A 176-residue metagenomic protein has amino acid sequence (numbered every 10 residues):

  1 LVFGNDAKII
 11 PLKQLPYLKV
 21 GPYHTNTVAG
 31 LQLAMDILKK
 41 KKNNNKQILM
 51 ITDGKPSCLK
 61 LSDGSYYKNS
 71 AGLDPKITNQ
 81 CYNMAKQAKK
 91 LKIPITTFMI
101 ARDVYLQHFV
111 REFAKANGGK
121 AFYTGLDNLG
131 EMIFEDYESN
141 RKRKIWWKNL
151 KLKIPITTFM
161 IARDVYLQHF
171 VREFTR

Functional and structural regions predicted by a protein language model:
L1-L12, G30-L31, K46-I51, T96-F98 (+1 more regions): Von Willebrand factor
G4-K39, C58-L61, A71: Short, charged loop segments at secondary-structure junctions
H24, K55-A116: VWA/integrin I-like adhesion module and closely mimicked acidic/polar interface patches used
A29-L33, Q80-M84, M132: Well-ordered alpha-helical segments embedded in enzymatic catalytic cores
M35-D36, K86, N149: N-linked glycosylation sequons
K40-N44: Glycine-rich phosphate-binding loop signature in dinucleotide/nucleotide-binding domains
P94-W147, T175: Von Willebrand factor A/integrin I-like adhesion domains
I145-R176: Intrinsically disordered, low-complexity linker/propeptide segments enriched in Ser/Thr/Gly/Pro and acidic residues
